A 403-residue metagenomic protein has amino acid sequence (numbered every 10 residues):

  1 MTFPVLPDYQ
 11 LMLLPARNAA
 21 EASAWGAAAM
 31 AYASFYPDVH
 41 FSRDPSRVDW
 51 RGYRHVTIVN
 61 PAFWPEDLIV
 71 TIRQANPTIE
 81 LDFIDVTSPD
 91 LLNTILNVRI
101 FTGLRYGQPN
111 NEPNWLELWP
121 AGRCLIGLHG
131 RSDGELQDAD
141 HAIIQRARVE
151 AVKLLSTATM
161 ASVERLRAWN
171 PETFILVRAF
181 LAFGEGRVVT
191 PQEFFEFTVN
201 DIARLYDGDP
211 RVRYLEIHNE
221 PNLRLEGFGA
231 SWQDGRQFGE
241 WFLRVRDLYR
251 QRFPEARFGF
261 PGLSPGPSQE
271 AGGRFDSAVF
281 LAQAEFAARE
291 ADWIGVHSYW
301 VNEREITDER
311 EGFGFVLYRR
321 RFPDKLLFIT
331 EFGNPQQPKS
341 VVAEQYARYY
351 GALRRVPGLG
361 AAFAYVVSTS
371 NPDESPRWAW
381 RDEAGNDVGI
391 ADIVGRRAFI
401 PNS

Functional and structural regions predicted by a protein language model:
M1-L104: Alpha-helical transmembrane segments and their helix-helix packing motifs
M1-Y36, I100-A158: Boundary/entry segment of secreted carbohydrate-active catalytic domains
L13-A19, V39-D44, I58-A62, I84-S88 (+8 more regions): Active-site-proximal beta-strand/loop segments in catalytic clefts of secreted hydrolases
Y53, N76-I79, N170-T173, P254-A256 (+1 more regions): A short helix->loop->beta-strand "cap" motif at the edges of active sites that frequently abuts
P109-L118, D140, F174-L176, R348-S403: Aromatic-rich peripheral "rim/lid" segments of glycoside hydrolase catalytic domains that contact and position glycan
N111, D133-L136, A161, E185-K325 (+2 more regions): Active-site cleft segment of glycoside hydrolase catalytic domains centered on the general acid/base Glu
R123-G127, V149-K153, E172-L176, V212-E216 (+4 more regions): Structural preference for beta-strand elements that scaffold enzyme active sites
A158-N170: Active-site-adjacent beta->alpha loops and helix N-cap segments on the catalytic face of soluble alpha/beta enzymes
